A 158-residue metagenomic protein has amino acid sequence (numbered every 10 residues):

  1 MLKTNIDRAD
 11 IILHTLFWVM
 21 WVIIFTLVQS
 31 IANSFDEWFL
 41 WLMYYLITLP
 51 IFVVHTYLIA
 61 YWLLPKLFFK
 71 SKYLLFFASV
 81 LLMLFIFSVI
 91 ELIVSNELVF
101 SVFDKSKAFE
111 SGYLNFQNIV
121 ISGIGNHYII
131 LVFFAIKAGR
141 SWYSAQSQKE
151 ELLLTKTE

Functional and structural regions predicted by a protein language model:
M1-E151: Hydrophobic alpha-helices of bacterial signal-transduction systems
E150-E158: Conserved HAMP-HisKA connector
